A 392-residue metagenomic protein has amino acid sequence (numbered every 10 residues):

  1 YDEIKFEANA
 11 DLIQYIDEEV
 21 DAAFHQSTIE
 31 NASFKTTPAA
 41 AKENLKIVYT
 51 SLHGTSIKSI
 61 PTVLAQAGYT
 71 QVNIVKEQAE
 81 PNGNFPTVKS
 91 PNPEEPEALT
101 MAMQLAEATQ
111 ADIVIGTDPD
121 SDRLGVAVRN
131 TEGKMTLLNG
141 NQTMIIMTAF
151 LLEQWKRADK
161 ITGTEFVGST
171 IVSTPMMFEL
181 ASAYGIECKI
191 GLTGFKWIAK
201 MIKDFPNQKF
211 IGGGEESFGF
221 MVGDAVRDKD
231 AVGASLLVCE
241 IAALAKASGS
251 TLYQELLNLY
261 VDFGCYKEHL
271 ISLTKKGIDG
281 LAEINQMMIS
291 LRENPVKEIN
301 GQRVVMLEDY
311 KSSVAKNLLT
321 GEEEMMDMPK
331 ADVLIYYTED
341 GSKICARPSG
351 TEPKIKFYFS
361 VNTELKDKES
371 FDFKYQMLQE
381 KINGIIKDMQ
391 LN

Functional and structural regions predicted by a protein language model:
Y1-A98, A106: Gly/Ser/Thr-enriched, mixed-charge loops and adjacent short helices that form phosphate/oxyanion-binding elements
Y1-I4, G140-G163: Ser/Thr/Gly-rich flexible loops in soluble cytosolic domains mediating phosphotransfer, phosphorylation
A23-S27, A98-M101, T143, M147 (+1 more regions): Well-ordered alpha-helical segments embedded in enzymatic catalytic cores
S51-I57, S121-R123, S173-P175, I278-D279 (+1 more regions): Gly/Ser/Thr-rich loops at beta-strand to alpha-helix junctions that form or flank small-molecule/cofactor-binding
E107, A111-I113, K134-T136, Q154-R347 (+2 more regions): Phosphate-binding and adjacent anionic-ligand microenvironments
D122-N141, M177: Short Gly/Thr/Asp-enriched flexible loops that form oxyanion-binding sites at enzyme active sites
P353-K368: A hydrophobic, small-residue-rich beta->alpha segment in the mid-to-C-terminal subdomain of diverse proteins
